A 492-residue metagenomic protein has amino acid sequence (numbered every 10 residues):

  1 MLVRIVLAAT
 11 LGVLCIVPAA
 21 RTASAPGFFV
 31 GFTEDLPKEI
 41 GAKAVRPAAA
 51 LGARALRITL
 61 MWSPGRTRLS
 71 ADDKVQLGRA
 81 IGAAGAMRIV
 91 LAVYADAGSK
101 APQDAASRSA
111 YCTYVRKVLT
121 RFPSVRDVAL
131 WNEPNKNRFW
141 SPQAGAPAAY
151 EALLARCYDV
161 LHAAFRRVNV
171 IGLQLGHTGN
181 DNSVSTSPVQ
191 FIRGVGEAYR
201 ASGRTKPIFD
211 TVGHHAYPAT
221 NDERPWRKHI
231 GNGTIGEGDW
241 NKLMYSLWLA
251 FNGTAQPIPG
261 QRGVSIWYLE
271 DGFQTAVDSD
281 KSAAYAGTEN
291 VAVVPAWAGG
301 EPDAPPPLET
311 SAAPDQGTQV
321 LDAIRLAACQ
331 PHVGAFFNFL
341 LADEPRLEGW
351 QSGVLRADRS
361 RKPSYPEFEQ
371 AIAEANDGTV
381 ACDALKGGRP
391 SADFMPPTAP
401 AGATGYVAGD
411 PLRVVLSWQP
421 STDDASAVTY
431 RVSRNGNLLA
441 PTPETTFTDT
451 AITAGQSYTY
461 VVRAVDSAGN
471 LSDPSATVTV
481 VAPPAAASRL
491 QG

Functional and structural regions predicted by a protein language model:
T22-M61: Boundary/entry segment of secreted carbohydrate-active catalytic domains
G41-A42, S107-C112, G145-A313: Noncatalytic carbohydrate-binding groove/subsite architecture in carbohydrate-active enzymes
K43, P47-A48, R68, P134 (+3 more regions): Aromatic-rich peripheral "rim/lid" segments of glycoside hydrolase catalytic domains that contact and position glycan
P47-V184, A219, E344: Substrate-binding cleft and catalytic face of glycoside hydrolase catalytic domains, especially the flexible beta-alpha
K386-A425, A454, A468-G492: Pro/Thr/Ser/Gly-rich low-complexity, intrinsically disordered linker/stalk tracts
S421-N435: Solvent-exposed loop/turn segments flanking beta-strands in beta-repeat/beta-sandwich domains
L438-E444: Short beta-strand segments within Ig-like beta-sandwich modules, predominantly Fibronectin type-III
D449-N470: Beta-strand-rich modules
